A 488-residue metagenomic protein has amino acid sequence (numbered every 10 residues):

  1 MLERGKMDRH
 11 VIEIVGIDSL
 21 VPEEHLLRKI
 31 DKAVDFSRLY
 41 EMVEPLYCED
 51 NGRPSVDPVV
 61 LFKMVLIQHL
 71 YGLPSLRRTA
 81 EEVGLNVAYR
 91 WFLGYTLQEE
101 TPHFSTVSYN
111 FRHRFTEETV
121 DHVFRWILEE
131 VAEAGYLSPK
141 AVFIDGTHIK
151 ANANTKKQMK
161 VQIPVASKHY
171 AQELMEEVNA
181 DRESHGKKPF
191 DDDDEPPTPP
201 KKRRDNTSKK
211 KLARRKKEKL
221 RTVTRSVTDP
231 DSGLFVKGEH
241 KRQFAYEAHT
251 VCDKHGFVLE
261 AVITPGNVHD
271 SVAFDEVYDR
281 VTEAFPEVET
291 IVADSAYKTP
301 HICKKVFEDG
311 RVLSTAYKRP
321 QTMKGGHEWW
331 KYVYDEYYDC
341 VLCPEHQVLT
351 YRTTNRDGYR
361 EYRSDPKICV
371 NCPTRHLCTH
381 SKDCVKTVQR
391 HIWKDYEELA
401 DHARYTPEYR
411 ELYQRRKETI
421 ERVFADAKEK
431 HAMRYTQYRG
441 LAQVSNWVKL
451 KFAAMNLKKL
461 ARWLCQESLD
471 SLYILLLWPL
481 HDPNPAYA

Functional and structural regions predicted by a protein language model:
M1-R28: Hydrophobic alpha-helical membrane-insertion signals
E3-R4, R9, V65, G72-L85 (+1 more regions): Anion-binding and metal-coordination hotspots
G16, D35-R38, K160, E328: Short, solvent-exposed coil/turn linker segments
D18-L20, R53, H240: Short secondary-structure boundary/capping segments within folded domains
E23-L66, Y71-G72: Basic, short loop/linker segments at the boundary and entry of helix-turn-helix/winged-helix-like folds
Y89-L93: Short amphipathic alpha-helical interface patches used for protein-protein assembly/oligomerization
